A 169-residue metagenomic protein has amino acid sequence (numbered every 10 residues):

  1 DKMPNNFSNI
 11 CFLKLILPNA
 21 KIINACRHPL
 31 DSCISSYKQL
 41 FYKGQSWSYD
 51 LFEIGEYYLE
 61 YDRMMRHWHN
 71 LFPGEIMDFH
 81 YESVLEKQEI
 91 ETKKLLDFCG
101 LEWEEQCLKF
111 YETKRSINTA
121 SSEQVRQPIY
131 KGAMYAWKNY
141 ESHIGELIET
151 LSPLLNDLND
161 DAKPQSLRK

Functional and structural regions predicted by a protein language model:
D1-F12: Glycine-rich phosphate-binding loop used to anchor ATP phosphates in small-molecule kinases, encompassing both
D1-M3, K21-C26, D78-S83, L96 (+1 more regions): Short beta-strand segments
N6, R27-S32, V84-E86, S116: Conserved nucleotide-binding/hydrolysis micro-motifs of P-loop NTPases
L13-Y37: Conserved phosphate-donor/acceptor-positioning beta-strand/loop module used by diverse small-molecule
S36-D78, E86-K169: PAPS-dependent sulfotransferases, especially Golgi type II membrane carbohydrate sulfotransferases
